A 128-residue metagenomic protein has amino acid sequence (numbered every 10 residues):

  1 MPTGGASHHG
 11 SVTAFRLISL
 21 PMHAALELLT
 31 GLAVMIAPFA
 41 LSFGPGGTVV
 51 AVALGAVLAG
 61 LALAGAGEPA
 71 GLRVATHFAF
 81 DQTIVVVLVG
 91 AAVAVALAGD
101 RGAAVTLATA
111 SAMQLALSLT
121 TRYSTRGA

Functional and structural regions predicted by a protein language model:
M1-M22, S124-A128: Intrinsic N-terminal pre-sequences and regulatory tails
P2-V12, T30, G55-E68: Hydrophobic, membrane-facing alpha-helical anchors
H8-I18, P38-G46, G65-V74: Short juxtamembrane and helix-loop transition motifs at transmembrane-helix boundaries in membrane proteins
T13-E27, L72-I84: Juxtamembrane helix-loop boundaries in multi-pass membrane proteins
H23-G46: Membrane-helix boundary elements
L41, G65-P69, V95, T121-A128: Perimembrane helix-loop junctions in membrane proteins
G46-V57, V105-A110: Structural signature of hydrophobic alpha-helical transmembrane segments
L61-L117: Short, solvent-exposed interaction modules
